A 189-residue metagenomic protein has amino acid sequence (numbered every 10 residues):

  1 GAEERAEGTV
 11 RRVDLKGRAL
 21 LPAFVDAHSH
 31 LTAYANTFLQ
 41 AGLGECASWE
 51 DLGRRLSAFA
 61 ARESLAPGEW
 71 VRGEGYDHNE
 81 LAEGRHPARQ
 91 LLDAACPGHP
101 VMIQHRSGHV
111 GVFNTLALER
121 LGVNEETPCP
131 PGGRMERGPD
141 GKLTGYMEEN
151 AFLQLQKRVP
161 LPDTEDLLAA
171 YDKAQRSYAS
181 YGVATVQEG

Functional and structural regions predicted by a protein language model:
G1-G189: Divalent metal-binding segments
